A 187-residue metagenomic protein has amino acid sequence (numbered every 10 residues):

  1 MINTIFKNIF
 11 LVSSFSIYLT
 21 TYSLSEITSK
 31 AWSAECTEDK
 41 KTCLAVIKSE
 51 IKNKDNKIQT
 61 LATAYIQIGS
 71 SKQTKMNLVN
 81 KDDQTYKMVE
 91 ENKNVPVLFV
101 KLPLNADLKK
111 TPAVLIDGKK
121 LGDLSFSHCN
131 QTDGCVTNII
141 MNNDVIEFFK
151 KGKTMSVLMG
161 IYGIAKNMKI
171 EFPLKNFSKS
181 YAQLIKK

Functional and structural regions predicted by a protein language model:
M1-N8: Positively charged n-region of N-terminal signal peptides that target proteins for export
N3, L19-T20: Intrinsically disordered/low-complexity terminal segments and short unstructured peptides
N8-Y18: Bacterial N-terminal signal peptides
Y22-K187: A generic "folded-domain core" signal
